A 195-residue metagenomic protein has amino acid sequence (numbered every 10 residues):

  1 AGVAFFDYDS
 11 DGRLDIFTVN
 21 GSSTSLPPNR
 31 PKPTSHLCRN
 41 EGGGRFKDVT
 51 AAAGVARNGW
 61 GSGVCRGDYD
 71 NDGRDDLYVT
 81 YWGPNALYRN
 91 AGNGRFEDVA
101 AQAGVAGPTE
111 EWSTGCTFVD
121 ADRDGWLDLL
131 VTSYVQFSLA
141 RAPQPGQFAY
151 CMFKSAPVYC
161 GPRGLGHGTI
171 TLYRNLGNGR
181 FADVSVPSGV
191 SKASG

Functional and structural regions predicted by a protein language model:
A1-G195: Acidic, glycine/proline-rich Ca2+-coordinating loop motifs
